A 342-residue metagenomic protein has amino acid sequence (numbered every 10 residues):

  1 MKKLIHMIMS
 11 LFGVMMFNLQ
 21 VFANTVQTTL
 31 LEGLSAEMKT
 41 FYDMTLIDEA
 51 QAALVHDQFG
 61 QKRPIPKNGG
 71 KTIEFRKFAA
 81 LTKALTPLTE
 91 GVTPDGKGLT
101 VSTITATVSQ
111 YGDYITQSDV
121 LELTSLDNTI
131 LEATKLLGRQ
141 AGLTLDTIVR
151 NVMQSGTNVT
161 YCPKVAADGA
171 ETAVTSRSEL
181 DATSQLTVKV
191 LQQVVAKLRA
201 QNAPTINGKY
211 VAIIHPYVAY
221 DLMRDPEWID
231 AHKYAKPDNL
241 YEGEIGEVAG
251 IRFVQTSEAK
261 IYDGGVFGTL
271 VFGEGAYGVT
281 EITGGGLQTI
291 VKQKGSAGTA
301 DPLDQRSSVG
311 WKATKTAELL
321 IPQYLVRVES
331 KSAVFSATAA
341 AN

Functional and structural regions predicted by a protein language model:
M1-V21: N-terminal secretory/membrane targeting signals
F17-T107, L325, A339-A340: N-terminal "assembly arms/tails" that initiate or stabilize quaternary assembly in self-assembling proteins
A23-F59, A173-Q192, A196, M223-N342: Sequence/fold signature of self-assembling virion shell proteins
F75, K135, R139, A212-H215 (+2 more regions): Hydrophobic alpha-helical segments involved in membrane association or supramolecular assembly
T82-T86, D221-L222, Y262: Short, solvent-exposed loop/turn elements at domain surfaces
G98-S125, G285: Short acidic, glycine/tyrosine-flanked loop/strand segments centered on an H-E-D-like triad
L121-A200, S336-A341: Alpha-helical scaffold segments that mediate packing/assembly in large oligomeric complexes
K197-H215, Y220-L222: Extended amphipathic alpha-helical segments with heptad-repeat/coiled-coil character used for oligomerization, fusion
